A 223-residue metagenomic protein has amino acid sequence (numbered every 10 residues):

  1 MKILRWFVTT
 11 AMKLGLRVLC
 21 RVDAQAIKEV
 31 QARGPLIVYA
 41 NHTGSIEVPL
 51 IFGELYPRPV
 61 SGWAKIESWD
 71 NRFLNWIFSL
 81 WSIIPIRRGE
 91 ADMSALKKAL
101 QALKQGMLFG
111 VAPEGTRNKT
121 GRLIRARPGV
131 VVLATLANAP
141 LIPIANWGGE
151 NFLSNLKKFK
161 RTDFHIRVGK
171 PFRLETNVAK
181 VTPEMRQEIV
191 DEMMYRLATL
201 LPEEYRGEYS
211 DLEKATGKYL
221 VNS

Functional and structural regions predicted by a protein language model:
M1-C20, N75, S79-S82: Short hydrophobic helices that act as membrane-entry/anchoring signals
I3-F7, S94-S223: Non-catalytic C-terminal accessory region of glycerolipid acyltransferases and related lyso-lipid remodeling enzymes
L14-G34: A short, well-structured juxtamembrane/interface segment
L16-L19, P57, L136, R161: Short, well-ordered coil/turn elements that cap or connect secondary structure elements
R17, A32-E90, K98: Catalytic core of membrane glycerolipid acyltransferases/transacylases, capturing the structured, soluble-facing
A26, A64-K65, S82, A112-P113 (+1 more regions): A secondary-structure boundary/capping signal
K28, I66, R87, A145 (+1 more regions): Residues at the C-termini of beta-strands that transition into short coil/loop
